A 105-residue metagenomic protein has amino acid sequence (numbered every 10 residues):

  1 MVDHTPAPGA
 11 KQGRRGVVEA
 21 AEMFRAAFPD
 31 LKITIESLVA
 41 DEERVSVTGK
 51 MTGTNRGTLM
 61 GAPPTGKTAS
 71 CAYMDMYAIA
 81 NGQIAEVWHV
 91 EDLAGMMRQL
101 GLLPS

Functional and structural regions predicted by a protein language model:
M1-S105: C-terminal and inter-domain tail/linker signature
